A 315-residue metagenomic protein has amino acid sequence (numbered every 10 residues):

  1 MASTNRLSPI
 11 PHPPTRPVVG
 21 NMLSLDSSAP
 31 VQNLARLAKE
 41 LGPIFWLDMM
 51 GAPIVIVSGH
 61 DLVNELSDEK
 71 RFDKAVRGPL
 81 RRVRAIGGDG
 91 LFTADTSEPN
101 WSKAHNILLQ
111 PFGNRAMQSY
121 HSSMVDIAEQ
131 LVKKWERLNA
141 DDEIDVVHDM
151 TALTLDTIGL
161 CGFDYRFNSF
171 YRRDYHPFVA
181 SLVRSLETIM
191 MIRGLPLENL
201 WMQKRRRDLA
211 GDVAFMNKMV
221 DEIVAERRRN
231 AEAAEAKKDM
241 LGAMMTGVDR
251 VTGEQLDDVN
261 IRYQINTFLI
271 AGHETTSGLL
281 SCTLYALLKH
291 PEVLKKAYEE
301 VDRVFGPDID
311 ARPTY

Functional and structural regions predicted by a protein language model:
S3-L25, P30-S123, I127, V146-G159 (+1 more regions): Cytochrome P450 substrate-recognition site 1
S8-T15, H121-V125, P177-R184, A234-A243 (+1 more regions): Cytochrome P450 I-helix active-site segment
N33, I107, M219, Q264 (+1 more regions): Short, hydrophobic/aromatic alpha-helical segments in well-folded domains
P43, M50-V63, M216-E232, A243-M244 (+5 more regions): Cytochrome P450 C-terminal heme-thiolate binding region
A75-A85, S119-G278, K296: Cytochrome P450 heme-thiolate monooxygenase catalytic core
L109, G253, Y285-K289: Amphipathic alpha-helical interaction elements
